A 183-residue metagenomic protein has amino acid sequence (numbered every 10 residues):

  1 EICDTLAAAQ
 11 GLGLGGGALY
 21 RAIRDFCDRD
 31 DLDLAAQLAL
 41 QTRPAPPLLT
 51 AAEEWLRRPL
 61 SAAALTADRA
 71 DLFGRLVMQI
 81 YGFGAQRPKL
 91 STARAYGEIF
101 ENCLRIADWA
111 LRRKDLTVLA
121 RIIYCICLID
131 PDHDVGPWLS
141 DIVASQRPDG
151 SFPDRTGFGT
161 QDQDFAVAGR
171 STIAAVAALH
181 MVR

Functional and structural regions predicted by a protein language model:
E1-G17, R29-P46, A62-P88, L111-G136 (+1 more regions): An alpha-helical repeat/solenoid feature that recognizes helix-turn-helix modules
G16-L34, T42-L60, R94-L111, H133 (+1 more regions): Long, well-ordered core segments of solenoidal/helical folds
